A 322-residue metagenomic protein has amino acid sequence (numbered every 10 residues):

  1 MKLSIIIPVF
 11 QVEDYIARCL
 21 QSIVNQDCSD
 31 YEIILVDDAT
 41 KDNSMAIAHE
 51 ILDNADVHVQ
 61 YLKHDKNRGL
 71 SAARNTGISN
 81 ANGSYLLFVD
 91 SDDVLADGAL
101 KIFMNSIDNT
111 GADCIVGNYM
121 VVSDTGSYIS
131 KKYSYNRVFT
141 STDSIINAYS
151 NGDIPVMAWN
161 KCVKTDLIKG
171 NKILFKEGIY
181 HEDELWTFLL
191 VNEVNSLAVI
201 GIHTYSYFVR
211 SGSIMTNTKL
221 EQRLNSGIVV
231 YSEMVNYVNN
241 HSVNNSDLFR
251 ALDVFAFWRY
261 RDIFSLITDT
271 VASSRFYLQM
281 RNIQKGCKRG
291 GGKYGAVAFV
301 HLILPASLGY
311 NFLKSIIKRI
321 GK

Functional and structural regions predicted by a protein language model:
A17, D42-I51, V94, G98: Acidic helix N-cap motif at the loop->helix transition within catalytic regions of sugar-transfer enzymes
Q21-D30: Short, acidic, metal-binding catalytic loop of nucleotide-sugar glycosyltransferases
I23, D38-A39, R68, S91: Conserved short acidic donor-positioning loop in nucleotide-sugar-dependent glycosyltransferases
S29, D37-I47, K66: A conserved acidic beta->alpha catalytic loop
Y61-A81: Glycine-rich, basic loop-to-helix element that forms the pyrophosphate-binding segment of sugar-nucleotide handling
S71, S91-I200, Y207-Q222: Donor-binding/catalytic cores of nucleotide-activated saccharide and glycerol-phosphate transferases/polymerases
L86: Short aromatic/hydrophobic "clamp" motif used to bind/position activated sugar donors
T268-K322: Membrane-interface aromatic/basic loop that binds lipid-linked glycans or pyrophosphate carriers, typified by
